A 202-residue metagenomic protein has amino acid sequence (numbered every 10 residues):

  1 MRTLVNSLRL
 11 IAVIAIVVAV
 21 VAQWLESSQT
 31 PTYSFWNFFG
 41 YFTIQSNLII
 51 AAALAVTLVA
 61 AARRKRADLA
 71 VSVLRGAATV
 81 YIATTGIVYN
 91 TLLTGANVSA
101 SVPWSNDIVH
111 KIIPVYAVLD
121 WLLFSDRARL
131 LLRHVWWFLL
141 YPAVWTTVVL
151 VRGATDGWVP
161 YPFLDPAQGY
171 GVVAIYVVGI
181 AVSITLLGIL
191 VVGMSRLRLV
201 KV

Functional and structural regions predicted by a protein language model:
M1-A12, R198: N-terminal membrane topogenic signal
V13-S28: Alpha-helical transmembrane segments of multi-pass membrane proteins
L25-F39, T94-S101, Y161-G169: Membrane-interface interhelical loops and short amphipathic "cap" helices that link adjacent transmembrane segments
N37-G40, D156-L190: Membrane-interface transmembrane-helix boundary segments in multi-pass integral membrane proteins
T43-Q45, P103-V115, A174-V178: Membrane-interface loop-to-helix entry segments
R66-V80, R133-F138: Interfacial segments of alpha-helical transmembrane regions
P114-L130: Alpha-helical transmembrane segments in multipass membrane proteins, preferentially the mid-helix core
